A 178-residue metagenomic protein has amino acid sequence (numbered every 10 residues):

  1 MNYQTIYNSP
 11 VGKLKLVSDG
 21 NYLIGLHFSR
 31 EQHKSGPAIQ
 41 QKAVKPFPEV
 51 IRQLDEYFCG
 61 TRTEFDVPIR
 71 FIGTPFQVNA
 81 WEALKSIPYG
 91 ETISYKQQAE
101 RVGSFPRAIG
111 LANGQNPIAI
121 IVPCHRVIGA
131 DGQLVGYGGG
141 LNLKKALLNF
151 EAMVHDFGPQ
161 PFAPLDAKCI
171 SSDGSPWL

Functional and structural regions predicted by a protein language model:
M1-S104, M153-L178: Basic nucleic-acid-binding alpha-helical/helix-turn surface characteristic of O6-alkylguanine DNA
L84, C124-H125, L147: Structural signal for hydrophobic
A112-N113, P117-I121: Major-groove DNA-recognition helix of helix-turn-helix-type DNA-binding domains
I120-I128: Short Lys/Arg-enriched helix C-cap and helix-to-coil transition segments that create basic nucleic-acid-contact patches
D131: Active-site-proximal inter-transmembrane loops
G139-G158: A short, Lys/Arg-enriched interface patch at domain edges and termini
